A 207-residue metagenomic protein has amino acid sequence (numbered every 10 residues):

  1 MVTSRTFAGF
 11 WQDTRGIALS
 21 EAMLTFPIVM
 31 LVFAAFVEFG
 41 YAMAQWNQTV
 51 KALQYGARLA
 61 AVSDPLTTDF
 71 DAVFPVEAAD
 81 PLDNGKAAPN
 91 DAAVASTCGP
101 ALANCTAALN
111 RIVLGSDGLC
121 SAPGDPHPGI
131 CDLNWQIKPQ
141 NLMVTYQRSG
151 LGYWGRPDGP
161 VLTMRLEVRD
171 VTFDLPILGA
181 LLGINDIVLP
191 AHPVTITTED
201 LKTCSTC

Functional and structural regions predicted by a protein language model:
M1-R15: N-terminal leader/signal peptides at the extreme start of proteins
V2-T3, Q54-C207: Short, conserved structural patches
A8-F10, V32, A44, Q48: Residues at the start of alpha-helices and the adjacent loop-to-helix junctions
D13, A42, C105: Flexible, glycine- and charge-enriched loops at secondary-structure boundaries
T14-L31, E38: N-terminal signal-anchor/signal peptide hydrophobic helix marking the start of the first transmembrane segment
S20, T49, L53: Short alpha-helix carrying the canonical HExxH Zn2+-binding catalytic motif
E38-V50, P65-L66: Membrane-proximal amphipathic alpha-helices that sit immediately adjacent to an N-terminal transmembrane/signal-anchor
